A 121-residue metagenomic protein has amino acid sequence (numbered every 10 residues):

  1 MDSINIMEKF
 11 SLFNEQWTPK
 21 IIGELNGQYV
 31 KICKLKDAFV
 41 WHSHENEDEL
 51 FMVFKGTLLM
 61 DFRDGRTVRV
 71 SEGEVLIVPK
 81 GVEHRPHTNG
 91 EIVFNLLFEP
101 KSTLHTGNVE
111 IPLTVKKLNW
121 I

Functional and structural regions predicted by a protein language model:
D2-F10, G23, R85, N89-I121: Double-stranded beta-helix
I6-W41, E47, G107: A short glycine-rich, His/Asp/Glu-containing loop-to-beta-strand
I21, L50, L59, T67 (+1 more regions): Short, surface-exposed charged micro-motifs
N26, F54-K55, S71-E72: A cytosolic small-molecule/anion-sensing beta-strand core signal
Q28-Y29, L58, R66, V82: Short acidic/polar mixed-charge low-complexity motifs
K34-L35, H44-R63: Short, conserved beta-strand element in jelly-roll/cupin
W41-H42, M60-D61, V78, E83-N89 (+1 more regions): Short beta-strand His + acidic residue motifs that chelate non-heme Fe in jelly-roll/DSBH and cupin folds
D64-K80: Short acidic-glycine-tyrosine-enriched beta hairpin
